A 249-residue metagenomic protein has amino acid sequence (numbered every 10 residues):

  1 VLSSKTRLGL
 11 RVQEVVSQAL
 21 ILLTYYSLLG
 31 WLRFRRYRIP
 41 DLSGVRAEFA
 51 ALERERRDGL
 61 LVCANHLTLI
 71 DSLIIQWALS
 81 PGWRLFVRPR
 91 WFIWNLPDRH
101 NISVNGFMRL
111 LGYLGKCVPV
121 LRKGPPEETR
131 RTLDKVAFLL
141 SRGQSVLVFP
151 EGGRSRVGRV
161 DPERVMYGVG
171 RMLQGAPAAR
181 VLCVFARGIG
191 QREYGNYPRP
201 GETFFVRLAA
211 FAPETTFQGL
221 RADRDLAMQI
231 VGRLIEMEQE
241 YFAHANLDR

Functional and structural regions predicted by a protein language model:
V1-I93, V104-K116: Membrane-anchoring hydrophobic helices of lipid-metabolizing enzymes
R7, G106-R109, S145, G152 (+1 more regions): A cross-family acyltransferase "interaction/gating" segment
L42, P125-R130, P162-E163, D223: A conditional alpha-helix N-cap/helix-loop micro-motif detector
D58-A64, G143-P150, A179: Generic beta-sheet signal
R90-I102, R122-K123: A short, structured active-site edge motif that brings together acidic residues
L96, V118, R180-V184: Hydrophobic/aromatic beta-strand patches that form the interior of the parallel beta-sheet core in alpha/beta enzyme
V118-R159: Internal catalytic-core helix/loop-beta-alpha segment that presents or stabilizes conserved functional determinants
F205, F211-P213, R221-F242, N246: A conserved mid-domain beta-alpha-beta active-site/ligand-binding segment of alpha/beta enzyme cores
